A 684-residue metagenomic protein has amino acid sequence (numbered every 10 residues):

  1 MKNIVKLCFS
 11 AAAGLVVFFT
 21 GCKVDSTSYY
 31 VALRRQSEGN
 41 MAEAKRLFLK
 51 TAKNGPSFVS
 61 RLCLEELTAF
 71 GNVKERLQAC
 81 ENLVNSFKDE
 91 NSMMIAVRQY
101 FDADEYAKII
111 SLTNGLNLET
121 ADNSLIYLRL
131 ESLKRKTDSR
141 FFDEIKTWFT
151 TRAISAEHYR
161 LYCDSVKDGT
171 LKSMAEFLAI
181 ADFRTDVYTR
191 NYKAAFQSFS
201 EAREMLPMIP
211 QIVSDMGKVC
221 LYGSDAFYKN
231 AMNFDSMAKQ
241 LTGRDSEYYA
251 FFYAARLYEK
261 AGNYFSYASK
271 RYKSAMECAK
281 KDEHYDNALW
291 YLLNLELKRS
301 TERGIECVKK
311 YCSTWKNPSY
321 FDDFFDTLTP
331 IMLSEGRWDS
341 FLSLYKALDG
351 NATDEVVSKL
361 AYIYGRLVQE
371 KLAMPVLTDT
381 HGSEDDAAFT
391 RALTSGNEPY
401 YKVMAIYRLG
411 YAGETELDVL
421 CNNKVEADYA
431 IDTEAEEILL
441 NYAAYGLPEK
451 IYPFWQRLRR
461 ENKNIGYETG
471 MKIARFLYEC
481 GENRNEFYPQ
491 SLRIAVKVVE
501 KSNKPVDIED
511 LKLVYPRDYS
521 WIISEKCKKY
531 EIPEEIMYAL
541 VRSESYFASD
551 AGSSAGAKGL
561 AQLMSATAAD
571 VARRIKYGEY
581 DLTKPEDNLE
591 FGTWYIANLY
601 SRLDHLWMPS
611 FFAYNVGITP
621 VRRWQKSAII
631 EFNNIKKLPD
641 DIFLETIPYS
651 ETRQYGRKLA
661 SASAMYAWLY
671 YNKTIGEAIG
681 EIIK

Functional and structural regions predicted by a protein language model:
C22-A69, V73-Q78, D89-S92, I154-Y192 (+2 more regions): N-terminal leader/linker segments that initiate helical-solenoid repeat arrays
S28, S60, L64, M93 (+11 more regions): TPR repeat positional signature
R35, G71, Y100, L133 (+8 more regions): Residue at a conserved register position within TPR or TPR-like alpha-solenoid repeats
E38, F70, K74, A103 (+11 more regions): Structural motif corresponding to the intra-repeat A-B loop/turn of tetratricopeptide repeats
K45-L49, E75-N85, K108-N117, S139-R152 (+10 more regions): Alpha-helical repeat scaffolds
T51-S60, L83-S92, A103, G115-L125 (+8 more regions): Short solvent-exposed coil/turn linkers within tandem alpha-helical repeat scaffolds
P210, Y228, Q240, K273-A279 (+9 more regions): Catalytic glycan-binding domains that act on GlcNAc-containing polysaccharides
